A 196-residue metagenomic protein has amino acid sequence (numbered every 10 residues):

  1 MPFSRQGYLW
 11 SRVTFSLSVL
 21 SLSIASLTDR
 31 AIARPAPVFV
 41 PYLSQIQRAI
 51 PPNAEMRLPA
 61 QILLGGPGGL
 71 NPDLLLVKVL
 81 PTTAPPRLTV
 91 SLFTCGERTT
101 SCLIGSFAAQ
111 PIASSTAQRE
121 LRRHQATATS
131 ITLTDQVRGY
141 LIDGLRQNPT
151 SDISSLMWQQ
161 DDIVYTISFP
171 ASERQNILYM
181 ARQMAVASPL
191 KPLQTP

Functional and structural regions predicted by a protein language model:
P2-L17: Bacterial N-terminal signal peptides that target proteins for export
L17-L20, A187: Hydrophobic alpha-helical membrane-embedded or membrane-associated segments
S21-R30: C-terminal segment of classical bacterial N-terminal signal peptides
T28, R146-Q147, F169: Residue-level detector of alpha-helix boundaries and kinks
R34-S155, Q159-Q160: Short, solvent-exposed recognition patches
D161, T166-P196: Surface-exposed amphipathic alpha-helical segments
